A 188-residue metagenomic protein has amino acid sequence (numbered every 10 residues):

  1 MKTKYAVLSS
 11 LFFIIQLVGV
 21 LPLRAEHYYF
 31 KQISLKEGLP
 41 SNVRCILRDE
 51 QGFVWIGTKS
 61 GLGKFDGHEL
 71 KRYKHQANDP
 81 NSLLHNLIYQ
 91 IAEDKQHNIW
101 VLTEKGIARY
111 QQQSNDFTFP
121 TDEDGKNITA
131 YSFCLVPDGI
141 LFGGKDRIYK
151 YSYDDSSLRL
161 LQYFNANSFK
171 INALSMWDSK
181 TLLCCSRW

Functional and structural regions predicted by a protein language model:
M1-W188: Carboxylate-rich, polar loop motifs that coordinate divalent cations or form catalytic acidic clusters
